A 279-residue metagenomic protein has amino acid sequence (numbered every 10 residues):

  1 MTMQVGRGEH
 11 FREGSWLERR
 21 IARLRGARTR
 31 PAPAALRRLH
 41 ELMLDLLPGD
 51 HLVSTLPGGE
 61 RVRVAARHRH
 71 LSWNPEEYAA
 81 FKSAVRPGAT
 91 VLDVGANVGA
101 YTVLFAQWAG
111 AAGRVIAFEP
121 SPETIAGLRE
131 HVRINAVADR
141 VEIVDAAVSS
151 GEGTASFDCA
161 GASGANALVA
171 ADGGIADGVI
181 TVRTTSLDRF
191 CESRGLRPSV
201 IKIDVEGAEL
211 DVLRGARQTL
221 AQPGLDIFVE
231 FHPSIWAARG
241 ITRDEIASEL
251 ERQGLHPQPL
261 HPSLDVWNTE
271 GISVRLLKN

Functional and structural regions predicted by a protein language model:
T2-H131, A136-R140, G174, C191-R194 (+2 more regions): S-adenosyl-L-methionine
H70-L92, R140-E142, T154-S156, V169-P223 (+3 more regions): Short internal loop-to-helix segment that lines adenine-nucleotide cofactor pockets
A96-V98, P122, V148-S150, V205-G207 (+1 more regions): Short, glycine/acidic-enriched loop or turn micro-motifs at the edges of active sites
V103, I125-A126, N166, L210-R214: Alpha-helical elements of the RecA-like P-loop NTPase motor core of helicases
P120-E123, G224-A238: A short, conserved beta-to-alpha structural element at the edge of catalytic cores that scaffolds binding
P122-I125, R129-A165: Core alpha/beta nucleotide-donor-binding catalytic domains of modification enzymes
V144-A146, T185, E230, L260-P262: Conserved beta-strand termini and adjacent loop/short-helix elements that scaffold enzyme active sites in alpha/beta
